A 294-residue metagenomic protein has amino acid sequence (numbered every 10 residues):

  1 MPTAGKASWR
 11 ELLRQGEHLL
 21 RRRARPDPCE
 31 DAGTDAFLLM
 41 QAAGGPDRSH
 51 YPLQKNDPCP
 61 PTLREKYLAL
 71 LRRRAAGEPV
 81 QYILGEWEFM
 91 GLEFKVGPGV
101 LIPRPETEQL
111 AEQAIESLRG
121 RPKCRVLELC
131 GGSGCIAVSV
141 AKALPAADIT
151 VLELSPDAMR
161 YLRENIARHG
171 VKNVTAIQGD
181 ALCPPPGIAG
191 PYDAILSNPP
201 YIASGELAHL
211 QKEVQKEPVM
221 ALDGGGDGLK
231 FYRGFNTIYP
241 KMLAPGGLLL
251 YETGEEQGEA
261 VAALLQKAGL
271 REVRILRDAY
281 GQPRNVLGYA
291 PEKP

Functional and structural regions predicted by a protein language model:
M1-R48: Non-catalytic accessory regions of SAM-dependent methyltransferases
L20, L118, I166, Y239 (+1 more regions): Conserved hydrophobic residues forming the short capping helix/wall of the S-adenosyl-L-methionine
L39, G77, T107, I136 (+5 more regions): Residue-level signal for inorganic ion chemistry
M40-E116: Conserved AdoMet
Q81, I202-G205, E256: Active-site beta-alpha loop architecture of Rossmann-like, nucleotide-cofactor-dependent enzymes
E106-A208: Conserved SAM/SAH cofactor-binding pocket of Class I
Y201-F231: Mobile active-site "lid"/loop adjacent to the S-adenosyl-L-methionine
G226-A290: Conserved Class I SAM-dependent methyltransferase catalytic core
